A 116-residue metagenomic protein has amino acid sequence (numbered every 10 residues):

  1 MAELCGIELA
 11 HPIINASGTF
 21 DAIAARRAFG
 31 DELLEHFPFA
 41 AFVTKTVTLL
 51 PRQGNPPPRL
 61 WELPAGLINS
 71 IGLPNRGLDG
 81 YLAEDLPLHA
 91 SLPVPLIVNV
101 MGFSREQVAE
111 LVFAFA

Functional and structural regions predicted by a protein language model:
M1-P95, G102-F103: N-terminal capping/small domains of soluble enzymes
V108-F115: Distinct, well-ordered alpha-helical segments
